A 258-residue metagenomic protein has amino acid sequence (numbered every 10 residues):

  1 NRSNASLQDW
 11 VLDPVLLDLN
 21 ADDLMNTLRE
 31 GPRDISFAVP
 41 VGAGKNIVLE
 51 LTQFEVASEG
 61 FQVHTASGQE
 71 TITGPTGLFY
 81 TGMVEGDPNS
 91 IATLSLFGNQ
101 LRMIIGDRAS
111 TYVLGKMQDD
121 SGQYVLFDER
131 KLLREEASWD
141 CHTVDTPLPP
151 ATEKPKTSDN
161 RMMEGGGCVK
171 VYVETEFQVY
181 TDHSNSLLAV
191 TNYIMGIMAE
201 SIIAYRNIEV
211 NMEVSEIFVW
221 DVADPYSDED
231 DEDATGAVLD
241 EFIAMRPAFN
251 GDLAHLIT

Functional and structural regions predicted by a protein language model:
N1-D119, G236-D240: N-terminal prosegments of processed precursors
S3-A21, S121-T258: Fold-level signature of zinc-dependent metallopeptidase catalytic domains
